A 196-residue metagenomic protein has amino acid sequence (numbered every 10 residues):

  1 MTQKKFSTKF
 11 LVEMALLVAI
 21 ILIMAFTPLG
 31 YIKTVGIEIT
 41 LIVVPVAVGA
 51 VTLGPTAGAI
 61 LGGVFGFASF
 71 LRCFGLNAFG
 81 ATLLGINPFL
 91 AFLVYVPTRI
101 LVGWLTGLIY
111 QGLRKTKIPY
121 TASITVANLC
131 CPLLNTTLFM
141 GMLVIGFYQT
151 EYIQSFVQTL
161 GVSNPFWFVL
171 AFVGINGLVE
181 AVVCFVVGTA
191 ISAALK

Functional and structural regions predicted by a protein language model:
M1-K196: Loop-helix junctions at membrane interfaces
